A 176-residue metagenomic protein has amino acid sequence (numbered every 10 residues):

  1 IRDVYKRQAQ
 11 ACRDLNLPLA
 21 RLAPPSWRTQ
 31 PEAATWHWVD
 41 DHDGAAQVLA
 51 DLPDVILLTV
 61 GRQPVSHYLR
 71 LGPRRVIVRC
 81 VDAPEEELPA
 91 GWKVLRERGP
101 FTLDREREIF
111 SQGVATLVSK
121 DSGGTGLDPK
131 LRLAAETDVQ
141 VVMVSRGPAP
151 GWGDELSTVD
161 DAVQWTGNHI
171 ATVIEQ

Functional and structural regions predicted by a protein language model:
I1-Y5: Short, small-residue-biased leader/transition segments that mark boundaries at the very start of proteins
K6-R7, L19: Ordered, amphipathic secondary-structure segments that act as subunit-interaction surfaces in large macromolecular
R7-A11, H67-L71, E108, P129-L133: A short acidic, amphipathic alpha-helical/loop segment
Q8-C12, A34-W36, R132-L133, L156-D160: Short low-complexity, flexible loop/linker segments enriched in glycine and/or proline with clustered acidic
R13-A34, T137-G153: Short, acidic/small-residue loops that bind anionic groups at enzyme active sites
L17-R21, P25-R96, S157-Q176: Non-catalytic interface/targeting segments
E86-R146: A C-terminal functional module that forms or caps the active site or interfaces directly with catalytic machinery
D121-L133, V141-Q176: C-terminal functional extensions of proteins
